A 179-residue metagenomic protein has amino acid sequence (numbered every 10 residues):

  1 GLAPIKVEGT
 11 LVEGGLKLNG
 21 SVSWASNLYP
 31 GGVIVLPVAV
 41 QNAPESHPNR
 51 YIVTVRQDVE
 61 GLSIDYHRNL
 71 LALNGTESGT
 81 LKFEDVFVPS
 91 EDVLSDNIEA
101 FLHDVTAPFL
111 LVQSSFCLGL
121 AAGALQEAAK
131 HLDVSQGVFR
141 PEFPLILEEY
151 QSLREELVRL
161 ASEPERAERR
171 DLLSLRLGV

Functional and structural regions predicted by a protein language model:
G1-S26, P30: Glycine-rich flavin
A3-I5, P30-G32, N49, D58 (+1 more regions): A generic structural signal for well-ordered coil/turn residues at beta-strand boundaries that shape enzyme active-site
K6-E8, V22-S26, V38-P44, R68-L73: A generic local secondary-structure boundary/capping motif
V12-E13, A39-A43, Q57-E60, E84-E91: Short loop segments at secondary-structure junctions
W24-L62: A short core secondary-structure module
R68-S152: Glycine-rich beta->alpha junctions and the first turn(s) of the following alpha-helix
D133, R154-V179: C-terminal helix-coil-helix/basic helical segment that borders enzyme active sites and/or dimer interfaces and provides
